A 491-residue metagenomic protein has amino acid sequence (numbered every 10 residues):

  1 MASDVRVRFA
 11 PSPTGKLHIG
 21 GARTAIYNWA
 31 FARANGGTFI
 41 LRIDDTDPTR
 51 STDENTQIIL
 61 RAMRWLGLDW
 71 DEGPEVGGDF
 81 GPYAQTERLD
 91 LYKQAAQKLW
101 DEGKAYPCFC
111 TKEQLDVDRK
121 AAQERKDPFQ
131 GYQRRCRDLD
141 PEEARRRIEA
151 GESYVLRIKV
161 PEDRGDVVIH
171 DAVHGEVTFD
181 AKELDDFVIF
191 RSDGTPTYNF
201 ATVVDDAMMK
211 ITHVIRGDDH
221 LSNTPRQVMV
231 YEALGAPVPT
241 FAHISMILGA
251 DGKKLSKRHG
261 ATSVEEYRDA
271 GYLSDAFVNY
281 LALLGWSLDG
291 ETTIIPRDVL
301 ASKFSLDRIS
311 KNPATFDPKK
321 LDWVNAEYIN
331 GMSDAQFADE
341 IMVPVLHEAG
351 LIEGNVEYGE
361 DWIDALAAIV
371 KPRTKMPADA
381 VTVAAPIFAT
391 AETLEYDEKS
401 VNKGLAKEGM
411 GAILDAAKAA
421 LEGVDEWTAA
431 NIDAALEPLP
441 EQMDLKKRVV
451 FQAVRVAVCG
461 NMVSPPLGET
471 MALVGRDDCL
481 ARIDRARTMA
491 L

Functional and structural regions predicted by a protein language model:
A2-E124, N223-A236: N-terminal Rossmann-like or analogous alpha/beta NTP/dinucleotide-binding catalytic cores that position adenine
V7-P13, L41-D45, M209-V214, T262 (+2 more regions): Glycine- and acidic
H18, N28, I59, L99 (+9 more regions): Residue-level signal for inorganic ion chemistry
P48, L234-T240, I244-E395, C459-L491: Catalytic adenosine-cofactor/nucleotide-binding cores of aminoacyl-tRNA synthetases and other
K93-K98, E102-K104, P161, A276 (+1 more regions): Residue patterns forming the tRNA-binding/recognition surfaces of aminoacyl-tRNA synthetases and related DALR
Y106-P107, T111-H243, G249-L255, S263 (+1 more regions): Active-site cores that bind ATP or allylic diphosphates and position pyrophosphate for catalysis
V401-L436: Long, amphipathic alpha-helical coiled-coil segments characteristic of histidine-phosphotransfer scaffolds
D425-V474, D478: Helix-rich, typically C-terminal accessory recognition domains appended to large enzymatic cores
